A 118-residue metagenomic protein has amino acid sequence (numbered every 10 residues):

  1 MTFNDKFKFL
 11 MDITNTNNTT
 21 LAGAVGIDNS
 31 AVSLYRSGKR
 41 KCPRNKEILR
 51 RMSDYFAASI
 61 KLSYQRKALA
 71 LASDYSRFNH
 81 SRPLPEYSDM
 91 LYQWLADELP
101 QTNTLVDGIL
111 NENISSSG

Functional and structural regions predicted by a protein language model:
M1-T16, R50: A short, Lys/Arg-rich alpha-helix, primarily the initiator
M11, V25, R36, I48 (+1 more regions): DNA major-groove recognition helix of helix-turn-helix
N15, R40, F56-I60, L99: Short alpha-helix boundary/capping elements
N17-G23: Short alpha-helical "recognition helix" segments of helix-turn-helix
G26-P43, A70-L71: Recognition helix of helix-turn-helix/homeodomain-like DNA-binding domains that insert into the DNA major groove
K46-Y64: DNA major-groove recognition helix of helix-turn-helix/homeodomain DNA-binding modules
K61-G118: Helix-turn-helix/homeodomain-like alpha-helical modules used for DNA recognition and transcription-factor dimerization
